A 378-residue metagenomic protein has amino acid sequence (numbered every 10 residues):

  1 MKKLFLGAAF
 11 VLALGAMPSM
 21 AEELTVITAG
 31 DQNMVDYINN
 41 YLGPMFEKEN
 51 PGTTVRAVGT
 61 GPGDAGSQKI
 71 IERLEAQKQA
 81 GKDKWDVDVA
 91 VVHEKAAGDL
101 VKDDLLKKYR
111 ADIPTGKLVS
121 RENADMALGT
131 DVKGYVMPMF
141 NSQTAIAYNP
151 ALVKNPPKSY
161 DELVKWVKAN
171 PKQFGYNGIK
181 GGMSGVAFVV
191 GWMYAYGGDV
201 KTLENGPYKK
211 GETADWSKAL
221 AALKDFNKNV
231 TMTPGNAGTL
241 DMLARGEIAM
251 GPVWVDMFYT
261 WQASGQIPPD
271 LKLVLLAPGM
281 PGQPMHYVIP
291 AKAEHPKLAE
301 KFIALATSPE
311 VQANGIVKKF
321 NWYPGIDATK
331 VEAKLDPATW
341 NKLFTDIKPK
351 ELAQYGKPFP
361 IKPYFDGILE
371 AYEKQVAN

Functional and structural regions predicted by a protein language model:
M17-A21: Sec/Tat signal peptide C-region and signal peptidase I cleavage site
E22-E94: Early extracytoplasmic/lumenal segment of secretory-pathway proteins
Q79-V89, K107-I146: A structural signal for short loop-to-beta-strand junctions that line the ligand-binding cleft of periplasmic/secreted
V101-Y109, T130-K133, W261-L275: Ligand-binding "clamshell"
S142, L220-F226, I267-V288: Periplasmic-binding protein-like
F188-D270: Ligand-binding pocket segment of bilobal, Venus flytrap-like solute-binding proteins
M280-P281, M285-L352: Mature extracytoplasmic/periplasmic domains
T345-N378: Conserved C-terminal helix/tail region of periplasmic/extracytoplasmic solute-binding proteins
